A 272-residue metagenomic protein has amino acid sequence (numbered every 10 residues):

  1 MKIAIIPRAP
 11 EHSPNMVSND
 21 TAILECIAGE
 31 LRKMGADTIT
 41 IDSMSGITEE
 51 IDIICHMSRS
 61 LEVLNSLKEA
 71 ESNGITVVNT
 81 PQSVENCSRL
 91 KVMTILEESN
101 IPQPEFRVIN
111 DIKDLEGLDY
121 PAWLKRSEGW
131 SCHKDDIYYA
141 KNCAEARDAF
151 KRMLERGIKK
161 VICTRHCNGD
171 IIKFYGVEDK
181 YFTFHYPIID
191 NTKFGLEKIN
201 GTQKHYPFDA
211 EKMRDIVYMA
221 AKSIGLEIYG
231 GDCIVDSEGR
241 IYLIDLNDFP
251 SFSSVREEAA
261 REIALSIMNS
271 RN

Functional and structural regions predicted by a protein language model:
I3-P7, G74, Q82-I171, E211: Active-site nucleotide/adenylate-binding loops and adjacent lid/helix of ATP-dependent enzymes
P7-N110: Conserved N-proximal alpha/beta basic substrate-recognition cap immediately N-terminal to, or forming the N-lobe
T40-S43, V161, I172, L226-E238: A short glycine-rich, hydrophobically flanked beta-strand micro-motif that places a catalytic Asp/Glu for divalent metal
I51-C55, A122-K125, F174-G176, G239-S254: A short beta-strand motif that forms the metal-chelation/ATP-contact edge of phosphoryl-transfer active sites
A122, I162, F182, Y229 (+1 more regions): Protein kinase-like catalytic core scaffold
S127, H166-C167, Y175, D232-I234 (+1 more regions): Anionic group-transfer/hydrolysis microenvironments
Y139-I224: Phosphate-binding site of ATP-dependent enzymes
F194-L243, V255, E262-N272: A long amphipathic alpha-helix within ATP-dependent nucleotide-binding catalytic cores
